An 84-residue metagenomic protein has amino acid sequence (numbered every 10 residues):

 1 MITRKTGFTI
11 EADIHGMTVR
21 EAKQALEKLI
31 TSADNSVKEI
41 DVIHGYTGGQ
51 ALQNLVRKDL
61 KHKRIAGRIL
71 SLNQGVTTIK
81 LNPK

Functional and structural regions predicted by a protein language model:
M1-K84: Long, charged, low-complexity intrinsically disordered regions
